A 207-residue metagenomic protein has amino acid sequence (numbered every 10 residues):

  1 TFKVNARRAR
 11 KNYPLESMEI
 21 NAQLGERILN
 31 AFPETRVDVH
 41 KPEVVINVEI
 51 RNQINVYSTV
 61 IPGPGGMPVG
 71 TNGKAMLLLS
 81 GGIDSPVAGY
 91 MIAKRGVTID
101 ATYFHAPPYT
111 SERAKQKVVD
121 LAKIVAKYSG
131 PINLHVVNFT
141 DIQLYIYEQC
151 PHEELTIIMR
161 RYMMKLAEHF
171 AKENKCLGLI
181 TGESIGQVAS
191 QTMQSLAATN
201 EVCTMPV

Functional and structural regions predicted by a protein language model:
T1-M76, G89-N133, D141, E201: RNA-binding accessory domains that recognize and position tRNA/RNA substrates
Q23-I28, V60-N72, Q143, Q149-V207: Active-site adenylate/phosphate-handling loop in enzymes that bind or generate adenylated species
S80, M91-G96, F170-N174: Alpha-helix C-terminal capping segments
I83-S85: Hydrophobic/small residue at the entry helix of a nucleotide-binding pocket
K123-L155, M159: S-adenosyl-L-methionine
